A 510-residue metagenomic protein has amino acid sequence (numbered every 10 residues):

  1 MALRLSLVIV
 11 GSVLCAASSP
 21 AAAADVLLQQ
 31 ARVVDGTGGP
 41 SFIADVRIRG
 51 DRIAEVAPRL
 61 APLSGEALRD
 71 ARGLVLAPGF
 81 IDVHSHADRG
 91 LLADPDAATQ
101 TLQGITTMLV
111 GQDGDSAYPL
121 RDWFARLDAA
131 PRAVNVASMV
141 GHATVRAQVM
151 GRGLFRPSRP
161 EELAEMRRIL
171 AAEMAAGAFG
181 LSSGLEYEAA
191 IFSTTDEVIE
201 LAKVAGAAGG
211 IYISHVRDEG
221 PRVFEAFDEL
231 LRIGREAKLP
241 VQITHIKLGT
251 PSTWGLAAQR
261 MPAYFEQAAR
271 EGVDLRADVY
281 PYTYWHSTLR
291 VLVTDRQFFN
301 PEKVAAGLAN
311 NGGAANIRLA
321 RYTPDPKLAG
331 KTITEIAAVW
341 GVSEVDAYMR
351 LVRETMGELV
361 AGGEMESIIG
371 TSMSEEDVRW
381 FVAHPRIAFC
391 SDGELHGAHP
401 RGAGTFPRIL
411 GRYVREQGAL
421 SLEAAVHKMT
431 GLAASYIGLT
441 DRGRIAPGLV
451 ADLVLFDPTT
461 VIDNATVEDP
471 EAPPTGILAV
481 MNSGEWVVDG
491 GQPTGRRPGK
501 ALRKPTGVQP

Functional and structural regions predicted by a protein language model:
C15-S19, V136: N-terminal signal peptide c-region/cleavage motif recognized by signal peptidases
A24, V33-G79: Histidine-rich, glycine-flanked metal-binding segment
V33-D45, G363-M373, V378, L420-V426 (+1 more regions): Acidic, glycine-enriched loop/beta-strand segments at the rims of small-molecule binding/catalytic pockets
L74-L76, F80-S85, A93-S183, A202 (+3 more regions): Divalent-metal coordination cores built from histidine and acidic residues
F80-G90, Y212-D218: Histidine-centered catalytic micro-motifs
W123-L127, R132, A143-E161, E165-M166 (+3 more regions): Polyanionic/metal-chelating signatures
A172-E229: Divalent metal-binding pocket/active-site signature
F299-P301, N310, T371, R379-R386 (+3 more regions): C-terminal cap of metal-dependent C-N hydrolases
